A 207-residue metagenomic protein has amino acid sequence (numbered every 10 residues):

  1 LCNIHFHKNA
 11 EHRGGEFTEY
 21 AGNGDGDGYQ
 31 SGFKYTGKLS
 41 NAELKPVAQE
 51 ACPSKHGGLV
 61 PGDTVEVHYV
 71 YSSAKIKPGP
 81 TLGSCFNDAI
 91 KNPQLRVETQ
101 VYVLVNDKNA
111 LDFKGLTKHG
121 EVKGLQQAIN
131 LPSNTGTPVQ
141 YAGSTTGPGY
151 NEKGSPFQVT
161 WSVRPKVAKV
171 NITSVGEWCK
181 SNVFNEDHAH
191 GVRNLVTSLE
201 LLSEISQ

Functional and structural regions predicted by a protein language model:
L1-E66, Y71-A74: Short N-terminal edge-element motif at the start of the domain
H5, D88-N92, K108, D112-L116 (+2 more regions): Non-catalytic macromolecular-recognition regions in eukaryotic signaling proteins
S73-G149: Short helix-loop boundary/capping segments
V139, T145-Q207: Long, compositionally biased interface segments
